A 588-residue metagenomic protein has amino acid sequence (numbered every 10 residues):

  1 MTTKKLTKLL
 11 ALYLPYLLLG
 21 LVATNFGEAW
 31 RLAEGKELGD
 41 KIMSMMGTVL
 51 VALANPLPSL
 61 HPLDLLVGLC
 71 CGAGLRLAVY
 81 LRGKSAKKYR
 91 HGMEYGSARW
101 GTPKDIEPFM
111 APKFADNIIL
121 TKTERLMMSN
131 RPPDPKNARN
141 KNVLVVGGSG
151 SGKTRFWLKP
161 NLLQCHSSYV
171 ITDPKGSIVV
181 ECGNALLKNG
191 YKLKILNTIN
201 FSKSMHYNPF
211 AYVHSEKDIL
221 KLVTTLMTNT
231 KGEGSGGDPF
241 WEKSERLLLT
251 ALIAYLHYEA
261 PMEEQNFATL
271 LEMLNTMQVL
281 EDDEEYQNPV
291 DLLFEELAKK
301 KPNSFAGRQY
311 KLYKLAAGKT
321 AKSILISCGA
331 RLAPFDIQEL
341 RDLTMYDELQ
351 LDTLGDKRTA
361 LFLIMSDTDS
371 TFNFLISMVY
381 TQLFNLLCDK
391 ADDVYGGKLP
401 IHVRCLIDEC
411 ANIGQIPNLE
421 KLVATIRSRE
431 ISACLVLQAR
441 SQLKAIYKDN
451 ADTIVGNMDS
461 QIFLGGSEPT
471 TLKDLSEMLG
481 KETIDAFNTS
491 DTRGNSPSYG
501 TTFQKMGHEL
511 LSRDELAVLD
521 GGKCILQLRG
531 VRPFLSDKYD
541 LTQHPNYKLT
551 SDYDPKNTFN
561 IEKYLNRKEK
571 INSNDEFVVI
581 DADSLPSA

Functional and structural regions predicted by a protein language model:
M1-S151, R155-L158, S202, K481 (+2 more regions): Basic- and hydrophobic-enriched, low-structure N-terminal and domain-boundary segments that flank ATP-binding catalytic
Y13-Y16, W30, W100, W157 (+5 more regions): A residue-identity detector for tryptophan
L21-E28, D134-I431, I446, D514-K538 (+1 more regions): P-loop NTPase motor domains
A98, R125, K141-N142, R308 (+5 more regions): General secondary-structure edge motif
K113-L120, F374-T381, L475: Conserved long hydrophobic alpha-helices within structured protein cores
L126-P132, K231-F240, M262, D485-Q504: Low-complexity, polar-biased intrinsically disordered regions enriched in Pro/Ser/Thr/Gly
V423-I525: Conserved ATP-driven motor cores of ASCE-family P-loop NTPases powering translocation/secretion/packaging/pilus
